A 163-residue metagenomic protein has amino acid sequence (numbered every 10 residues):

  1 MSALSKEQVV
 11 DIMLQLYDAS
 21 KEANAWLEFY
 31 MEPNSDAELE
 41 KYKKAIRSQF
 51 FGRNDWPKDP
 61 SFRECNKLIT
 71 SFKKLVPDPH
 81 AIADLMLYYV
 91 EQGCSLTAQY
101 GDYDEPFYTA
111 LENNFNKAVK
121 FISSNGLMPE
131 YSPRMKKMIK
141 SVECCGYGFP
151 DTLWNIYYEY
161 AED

Functional and structural regions predicted by a protein language model:
M1-E28: Amphipathic alpha-helical packing elements
A25-D163: Eukaryote-biased, non-catalytic alpha-solenoid scaffold regions
